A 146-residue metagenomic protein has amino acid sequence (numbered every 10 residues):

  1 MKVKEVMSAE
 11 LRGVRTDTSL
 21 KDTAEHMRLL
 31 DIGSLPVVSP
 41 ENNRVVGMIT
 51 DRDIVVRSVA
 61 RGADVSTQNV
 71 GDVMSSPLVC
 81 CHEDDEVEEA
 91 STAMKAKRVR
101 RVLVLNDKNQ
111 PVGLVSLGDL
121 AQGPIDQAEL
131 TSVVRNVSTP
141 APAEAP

Functional and structural regions predicted by a protein language model:
M1-E10, T50-C80, D85-K95, P111-P146: Tandem CBS (Bateman) regulatory domains
S8-D17, N43: Short N-terminal leader segment in a subset of presequences, especially plant chloroplast and some mitochondrial
G13-D31, V38, C81-R98, V104-N106 (+1 more regions): The conserved cystathionine-beta-synthase
M27, L35-D53, M94, V102-G118: A glycine-centered beta-loop-beta connector
